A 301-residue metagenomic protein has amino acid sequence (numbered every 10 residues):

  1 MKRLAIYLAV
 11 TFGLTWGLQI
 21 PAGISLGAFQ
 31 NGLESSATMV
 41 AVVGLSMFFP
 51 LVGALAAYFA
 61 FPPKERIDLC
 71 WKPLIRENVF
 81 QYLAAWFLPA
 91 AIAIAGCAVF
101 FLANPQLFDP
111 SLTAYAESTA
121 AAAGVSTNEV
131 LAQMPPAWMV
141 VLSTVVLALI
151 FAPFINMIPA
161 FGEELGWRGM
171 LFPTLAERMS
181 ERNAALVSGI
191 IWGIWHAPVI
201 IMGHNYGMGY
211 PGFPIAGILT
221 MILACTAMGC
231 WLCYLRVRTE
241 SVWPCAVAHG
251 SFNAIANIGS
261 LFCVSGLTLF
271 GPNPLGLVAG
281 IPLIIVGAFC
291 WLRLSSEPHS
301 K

Functional and structural regions predicted by a protein language model:
K2-F12, A37-T38, E65-T144, P173-V187 (+1 more regions): Interfacial transmembrane-helix boundary/kink motif in multi-pass membrane proteins
L4, L8-W16, M47, L51 (+7 more regions): Alpha-helical transmembrane spans of integral membrane proteins, capturing the lipid-embedded, hydrophobic core of TM
Q19-V43, N104, M202-P211, I258-N273: Juxtamembrane/transmembrane-helix boundary motifs at the membrane-water interface
G23-E34, M39-F87, V99-T119, I158-P159 (+1 more regions): Membrane-helix interface linkers and caps
L45, V125-N156, I218-M228, L277: Hydrophobic alpha-helical transmembrane segments
A123-L131, G166, L171, I200-F213: Membrane-interface interhelical connector segments
F161-I194, V237-S241: Membrane-interface helix/loop boundary segments of multi-pass membrane proteins
M208-I218, R238-E240, A248-K301: C-terminal membrane module of polytopic membrane proteins
